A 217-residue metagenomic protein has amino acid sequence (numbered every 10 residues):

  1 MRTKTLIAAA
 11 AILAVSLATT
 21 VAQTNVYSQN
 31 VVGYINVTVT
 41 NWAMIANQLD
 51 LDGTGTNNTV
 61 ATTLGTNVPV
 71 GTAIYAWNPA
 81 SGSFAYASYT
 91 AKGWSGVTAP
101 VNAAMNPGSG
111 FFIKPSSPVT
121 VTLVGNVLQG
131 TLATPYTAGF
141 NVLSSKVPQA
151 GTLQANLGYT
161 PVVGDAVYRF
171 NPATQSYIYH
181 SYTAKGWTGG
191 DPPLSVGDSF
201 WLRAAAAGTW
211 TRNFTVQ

Functional and structural regions predicted by a protein language model:
M1-A8: Bacterial N-terminal signal peptides that target proteins for export
L6, T19-Q217: N-terminal exported-region signature
A8-S16: Bacterial N-terminal signal peptides
